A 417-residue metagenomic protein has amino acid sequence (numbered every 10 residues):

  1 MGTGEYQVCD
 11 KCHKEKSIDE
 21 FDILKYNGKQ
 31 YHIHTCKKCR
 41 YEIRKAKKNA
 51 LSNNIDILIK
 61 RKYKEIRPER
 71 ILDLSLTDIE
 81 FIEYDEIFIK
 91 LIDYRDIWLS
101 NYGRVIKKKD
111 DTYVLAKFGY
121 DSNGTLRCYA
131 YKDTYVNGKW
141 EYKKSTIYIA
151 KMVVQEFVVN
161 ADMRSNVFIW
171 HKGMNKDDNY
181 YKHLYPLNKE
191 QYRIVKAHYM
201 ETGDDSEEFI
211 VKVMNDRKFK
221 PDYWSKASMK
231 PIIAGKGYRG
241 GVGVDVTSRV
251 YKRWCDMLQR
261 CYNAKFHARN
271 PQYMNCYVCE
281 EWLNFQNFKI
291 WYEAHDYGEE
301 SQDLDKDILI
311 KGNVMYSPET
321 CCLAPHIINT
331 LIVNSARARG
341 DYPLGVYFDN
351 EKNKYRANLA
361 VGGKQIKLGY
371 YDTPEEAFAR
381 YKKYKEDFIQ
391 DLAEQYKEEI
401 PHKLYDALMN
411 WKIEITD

Functional and structural regions predicted by a protein language model:
T3-G4, Y31: Flanking scaffold residues of small Cys/His-coordinated metal-binding clusters
Q7-C9, A357: A short beta-strand micro-motif
C9-C12, C36: Short cysteine-rich clusters marking metal-coordination/redox-active sites
I18-N166, N175-Q302, N313-K382, E386 (+1 more regions): Conserved recognition-core residues within compact binding domains
F388-D417: Extended, polar beta-sheet/loop recognition surfaces of beta-rich domains that mediate binding to diverse ligands
